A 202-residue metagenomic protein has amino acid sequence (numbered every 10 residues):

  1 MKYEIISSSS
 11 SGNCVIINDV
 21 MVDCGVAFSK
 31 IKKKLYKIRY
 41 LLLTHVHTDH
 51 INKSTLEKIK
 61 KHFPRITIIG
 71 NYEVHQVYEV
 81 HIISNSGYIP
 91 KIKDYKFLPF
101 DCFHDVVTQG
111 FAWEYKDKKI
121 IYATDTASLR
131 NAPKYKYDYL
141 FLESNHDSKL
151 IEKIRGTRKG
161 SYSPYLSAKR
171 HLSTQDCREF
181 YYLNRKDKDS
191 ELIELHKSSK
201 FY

Functional and structural regions predicted by a protein language model:
M1-I6, G12, L56, Q76-V77 (+5 more regions): Extended recognition/assembly regions associated with phosphoester-bond processing machinery
M1-K34, Q109-D125, Y139: Conserved beta-strand hairpin/beta-sheet module of binuclear metal-dependent hydrolase folds, prominently
I5-I6, V20-G25, I38-L41, P64-Y72 (+3 more regions): Short, hydrophobic beta-strand segments that form beta-sheet elements in well-ordered domains
S7-S8, D23-V26, V46, E73 (+4 more regions): Active-site metal-binding loops of divalent metal-dependent hydrolases
A27-G70, D138: Active-site metal-binding motif and surrounding structural segment of the metallo-beta-lactamase
I31, R130-P133: Short conserved loop adjoining the S-adenosyl-L-methionine
T67-D117: Metallo-beta-lactamase
K134-Y202: Cap/insert and terminal regions of metallo-dependent hydrolase folds
